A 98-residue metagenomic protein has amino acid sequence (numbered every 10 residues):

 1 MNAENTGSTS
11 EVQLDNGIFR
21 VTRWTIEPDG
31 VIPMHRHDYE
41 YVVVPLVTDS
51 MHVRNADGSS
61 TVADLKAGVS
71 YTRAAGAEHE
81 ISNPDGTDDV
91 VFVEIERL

Functional and structural regions predicted by a protein language model:
N2-M34, D38: N-terminal first-folded block
V31, S50, V69-S70: Residue-level marker of beta-strand positions
I32-M34, H52-V53, E78-D85: Short beta-strand His + acidic residue motifs that chelate non-heme Fe in jelly-roll/DSBH and cupin folds
R36-H52: Short, conserved beta-strand element in jelly-roll/cupin
D57-G76: Short acidic-glycine-tyrosine-enriched beta hairpin
A75-L98: Ligand-binding loop in jelly-roll beta-barrel domains
